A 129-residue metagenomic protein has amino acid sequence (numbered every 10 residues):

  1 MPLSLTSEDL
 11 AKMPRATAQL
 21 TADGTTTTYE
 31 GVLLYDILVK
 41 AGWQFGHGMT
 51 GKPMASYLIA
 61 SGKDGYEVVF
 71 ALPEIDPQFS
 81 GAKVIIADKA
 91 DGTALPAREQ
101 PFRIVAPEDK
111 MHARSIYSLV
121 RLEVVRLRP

Functional and structural regions predicted by a protein language model:
M1-P129: N-terminal intrinsically disordered, low-complexity segments enriched in P/E/S/T
